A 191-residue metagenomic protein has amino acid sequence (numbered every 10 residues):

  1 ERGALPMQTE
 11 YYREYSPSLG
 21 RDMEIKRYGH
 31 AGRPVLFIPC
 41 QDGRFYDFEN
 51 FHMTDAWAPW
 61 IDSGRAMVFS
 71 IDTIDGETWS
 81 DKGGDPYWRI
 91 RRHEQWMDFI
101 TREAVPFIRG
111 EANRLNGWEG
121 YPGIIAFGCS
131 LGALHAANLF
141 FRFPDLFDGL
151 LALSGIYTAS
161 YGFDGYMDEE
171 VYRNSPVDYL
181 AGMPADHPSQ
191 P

Functional and structural regions predicted by a protein language model:
P6-P191: Non-catalytic cap/lid and distal C-terminal segments of serine-dependent acyl enzymes
